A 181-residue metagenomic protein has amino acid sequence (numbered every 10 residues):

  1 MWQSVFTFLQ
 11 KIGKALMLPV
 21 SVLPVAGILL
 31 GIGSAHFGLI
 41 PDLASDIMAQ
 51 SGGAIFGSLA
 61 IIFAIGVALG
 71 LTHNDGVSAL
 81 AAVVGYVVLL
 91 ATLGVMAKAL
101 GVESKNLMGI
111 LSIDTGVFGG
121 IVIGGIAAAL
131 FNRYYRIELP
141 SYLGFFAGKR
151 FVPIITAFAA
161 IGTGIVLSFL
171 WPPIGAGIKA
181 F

Functional and structural regions predicted by a protein language model:
V5-A147: Early transmembrane hairpin of solute transport permeases
L23, A157-G164: Alpha-helical transmembrane segments of multi-pass integral membrane proteins
S58, A160, S168: Conserved, well-structured beta-alpha core segment at the onset of a catalytic domain
K149-A159: Small-residue-rich segments of transmembrane alpha-helices in multi-pass membrane proteins, especially helix faces
G164, W171-F181: Aromatic-rich transmembrane-lumenal/periplasmic boundary elements in polytopic membrane proteins
